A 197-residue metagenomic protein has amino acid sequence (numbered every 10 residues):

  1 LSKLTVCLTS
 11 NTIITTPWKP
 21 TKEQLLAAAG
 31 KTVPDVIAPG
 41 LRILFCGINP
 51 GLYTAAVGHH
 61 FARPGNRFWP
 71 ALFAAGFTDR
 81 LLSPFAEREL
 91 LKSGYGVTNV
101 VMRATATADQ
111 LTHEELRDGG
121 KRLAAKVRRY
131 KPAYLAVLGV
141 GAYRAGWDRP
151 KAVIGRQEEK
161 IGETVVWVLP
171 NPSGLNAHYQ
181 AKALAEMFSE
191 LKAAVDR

Functional and structural regions predicted by a protein language model:
L4, L8-P34, A38-P39, P64 (+3 more regions): C-terminal capping/extension of enzyme domains
T32-A38, L81-L90, K126: Short amphipathic alpha-helices and their capping/turn segments at secondary-structure boundaries
I37, R42-I48: Short, hydrophobic/glycine-enriched beta-strand segments
N49-Y53, M102-T105, G141-Y143, S173-L175: Short, solvent-exposed loop/turn segments at secondary-structure junctions
T54-E114: Short, surface-exposed acidic-centric catalytic microdomains
T54-V57, R144-D148, H178-Y179: Short glycine-/acidic-enriched loop or helix-start segments at secondary-structure transitions that form or flank
G96-G146: Internal catalytic-core helix/loop-beta-alpha segment that presents or stabilizes conserved functional determinants
